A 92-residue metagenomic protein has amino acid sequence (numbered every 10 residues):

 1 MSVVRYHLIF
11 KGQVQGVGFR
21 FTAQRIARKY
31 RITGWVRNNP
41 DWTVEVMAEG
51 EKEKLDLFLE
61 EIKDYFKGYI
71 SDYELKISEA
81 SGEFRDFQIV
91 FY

Functional and structural regions predicted by a protein language model:
M1-Y92: Intrinsically disordered, low-complexity, mixed-charge
